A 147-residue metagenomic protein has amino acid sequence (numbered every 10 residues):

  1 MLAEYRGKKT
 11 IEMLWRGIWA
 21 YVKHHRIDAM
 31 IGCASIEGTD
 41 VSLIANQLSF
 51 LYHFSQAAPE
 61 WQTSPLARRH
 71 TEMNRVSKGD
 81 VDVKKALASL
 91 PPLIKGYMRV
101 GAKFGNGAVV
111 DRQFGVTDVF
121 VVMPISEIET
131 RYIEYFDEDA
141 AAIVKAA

Functional and structural regions predicted by a protein language model:
M1-K103, A108-T117, I128: Acyl-donor binding region in acyl/amide transferases
F120-P124: Short, well-ordered beta-strand micro-motif
E127-F136: Long, contiguous binding/interaction regions
D139-A147: Short, cationic low-complexity segments
